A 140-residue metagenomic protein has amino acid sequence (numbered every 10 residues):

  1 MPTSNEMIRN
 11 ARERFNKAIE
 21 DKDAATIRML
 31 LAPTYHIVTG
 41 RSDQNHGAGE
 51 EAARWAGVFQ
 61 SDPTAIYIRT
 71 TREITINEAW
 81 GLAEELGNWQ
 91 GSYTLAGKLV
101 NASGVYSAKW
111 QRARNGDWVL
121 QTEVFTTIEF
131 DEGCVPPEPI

Functional and structural regions predicted by a protein language model:
T3-N10, A24-N88, V100-N101: A solvent-exposed, acidic/Ser-Thr-rich amphipathic alpha-helical stretch
F15, K22-D23: Short helix-adjacent coil turns
L31, W89-G91, V124-T127: Short beta-strand segments enriched in hydrophobic/aromatic residues within well-folded beta-rich domains
T39, Y93, Q111-R112: Residue-level signal for short segments within beta-strands and strand-turn junctions of well-structured beta-sheet
L95-G97: Outer-membrane beta-barrel domain signature
S103-C134: Short beta-strand edge/turn micro-motifs at domain boundaries
P137-I140: Class I (Rossmann-like) S-adenosyl-L-methionine-dependent methyltransferase catalytic domain, capturing the SAM-binding
